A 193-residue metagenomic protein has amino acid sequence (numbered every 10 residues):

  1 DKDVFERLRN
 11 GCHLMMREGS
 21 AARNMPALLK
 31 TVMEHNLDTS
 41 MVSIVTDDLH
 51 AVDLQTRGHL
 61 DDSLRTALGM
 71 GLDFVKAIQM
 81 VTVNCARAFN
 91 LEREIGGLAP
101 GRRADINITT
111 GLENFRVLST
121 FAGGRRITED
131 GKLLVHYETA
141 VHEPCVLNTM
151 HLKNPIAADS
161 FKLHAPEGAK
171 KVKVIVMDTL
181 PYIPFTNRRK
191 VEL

Functional and structural regions predicted by a protein language model:
D1-R17, R23, A27-K30, I44: Hydrophobic, small-residue-rich alpha-helical packing segments that form membrane-like cores
K2-D3, A22, T82, V135: Positions that flank functional sites
L8, V32-T39: Acidic (Asp/Glu)-rich catalytic clusters
C12-M15, S40-S43, R65, I106 (+1 more regions): Structural motif
M15, A27, V45-A51, R65-M70 (+1 more regions): Short beta-alpha connecting loops at secondary-structure transitions that line or flank enzyme active sites
M15-A22, D38-G58: Short acidic/histidine-rich active-site segments
A22-R23, R116: Short glycine-rich, flexible loops that bind phosphorylated cofactors or substrates
Q55-G71, V75-L193: Active-site microenvironment of metallo-dependent hydrolases
